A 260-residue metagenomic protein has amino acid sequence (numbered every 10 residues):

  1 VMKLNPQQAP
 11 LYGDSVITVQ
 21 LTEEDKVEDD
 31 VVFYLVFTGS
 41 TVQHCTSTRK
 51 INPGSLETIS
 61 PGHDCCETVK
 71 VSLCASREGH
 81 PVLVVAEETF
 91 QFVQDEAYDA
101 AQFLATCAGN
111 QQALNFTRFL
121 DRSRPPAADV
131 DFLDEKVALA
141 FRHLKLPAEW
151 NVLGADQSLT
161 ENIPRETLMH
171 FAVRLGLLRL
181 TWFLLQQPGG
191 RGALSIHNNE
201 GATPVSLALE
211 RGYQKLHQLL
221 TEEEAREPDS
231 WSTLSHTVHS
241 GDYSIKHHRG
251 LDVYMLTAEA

Functional and structural regions predicted by a protein language model:
V1-Q112: Beta-rich interaction modules in large eukaryotic scaffold/regulatory proteins
Q20-T22, I59-P61, F171-L178, L207-Y213: Ankyrin repeat A-helix N-terminal signature
P53, P164, N199-E200: Ankyrin repeat start-site detector
S72, T89-M169: Amphipathic alpha-helical interface segments within eukaryotic helical scaffold and small GTPase-regulatory domains
A105-A108, D121, K145, V173 (+3 more regions): Ankyrin-repeat helical core positions
A138-R142, E149, G176-Q186, G212-E222: Ankyrin repeat structural motif
G189-A260: Extended, charge-rich intrinsically disordered regulatory tails
